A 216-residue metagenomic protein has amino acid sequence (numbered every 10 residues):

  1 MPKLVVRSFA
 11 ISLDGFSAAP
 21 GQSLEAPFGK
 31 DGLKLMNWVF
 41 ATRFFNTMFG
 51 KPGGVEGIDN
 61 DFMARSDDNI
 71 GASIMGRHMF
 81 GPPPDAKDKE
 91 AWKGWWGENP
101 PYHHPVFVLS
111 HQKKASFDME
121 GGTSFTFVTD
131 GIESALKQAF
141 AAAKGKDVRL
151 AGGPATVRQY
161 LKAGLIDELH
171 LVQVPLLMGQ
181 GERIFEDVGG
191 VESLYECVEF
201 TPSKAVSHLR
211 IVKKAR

Functional and structural regions predicted by a protein language model:
M1-R216: Enzymes that bind and transform nitrogen-containing heteroaromatic metabolites
